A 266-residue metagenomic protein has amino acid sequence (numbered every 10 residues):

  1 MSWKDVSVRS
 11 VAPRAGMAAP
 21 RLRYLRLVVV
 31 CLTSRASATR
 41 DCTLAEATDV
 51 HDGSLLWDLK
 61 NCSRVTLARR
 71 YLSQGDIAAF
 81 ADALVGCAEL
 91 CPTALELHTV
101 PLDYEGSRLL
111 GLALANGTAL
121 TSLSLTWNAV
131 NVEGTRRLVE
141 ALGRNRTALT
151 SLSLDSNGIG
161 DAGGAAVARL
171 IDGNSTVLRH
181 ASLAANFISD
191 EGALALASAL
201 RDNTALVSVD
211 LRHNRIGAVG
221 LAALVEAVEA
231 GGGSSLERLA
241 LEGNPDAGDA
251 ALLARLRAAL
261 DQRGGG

Functional and structural regions predicted by a protein language model:
S2-G266: Leucine-rich tandem repeat or coiled-coil scaffolds
